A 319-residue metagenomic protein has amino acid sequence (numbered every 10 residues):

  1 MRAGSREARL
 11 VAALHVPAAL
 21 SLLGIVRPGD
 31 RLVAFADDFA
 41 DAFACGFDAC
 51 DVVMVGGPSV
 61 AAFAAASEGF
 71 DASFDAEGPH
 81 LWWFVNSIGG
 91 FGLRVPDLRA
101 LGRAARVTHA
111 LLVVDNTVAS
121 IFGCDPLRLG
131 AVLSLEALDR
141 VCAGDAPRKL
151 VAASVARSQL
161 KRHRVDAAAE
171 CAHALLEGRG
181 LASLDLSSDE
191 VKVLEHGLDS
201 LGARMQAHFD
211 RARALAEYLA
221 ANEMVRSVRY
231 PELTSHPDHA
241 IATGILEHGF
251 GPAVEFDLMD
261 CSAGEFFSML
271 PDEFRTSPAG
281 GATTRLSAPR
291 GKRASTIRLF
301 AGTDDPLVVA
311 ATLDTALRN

Functional and structural regions predicted by a protein language model:
M1, A294, T315: N-terminal glycine-rich, Lys/His-bearing helix-loop that initiates the first secondary-structure elements of many
R2-N222: Conserved PLP-enzyme active-site core in the AAT-like
A13, F300-T303: Conserved residues at beta->alpha junctions
V16, L127, A156-S158, L233 (+2 more regions): Generic structural motif
P96, A311-T312: Generic recognition of short, well-ordered alpha-helical segments
M224-A301, V308-A311: Conserved C-terminal alpha-helix-loop-beta "cap" of PLP-dependent enzymes that closes/shapes the active-site mouth
T312, A316-N319: C-terminal alpha-helix
